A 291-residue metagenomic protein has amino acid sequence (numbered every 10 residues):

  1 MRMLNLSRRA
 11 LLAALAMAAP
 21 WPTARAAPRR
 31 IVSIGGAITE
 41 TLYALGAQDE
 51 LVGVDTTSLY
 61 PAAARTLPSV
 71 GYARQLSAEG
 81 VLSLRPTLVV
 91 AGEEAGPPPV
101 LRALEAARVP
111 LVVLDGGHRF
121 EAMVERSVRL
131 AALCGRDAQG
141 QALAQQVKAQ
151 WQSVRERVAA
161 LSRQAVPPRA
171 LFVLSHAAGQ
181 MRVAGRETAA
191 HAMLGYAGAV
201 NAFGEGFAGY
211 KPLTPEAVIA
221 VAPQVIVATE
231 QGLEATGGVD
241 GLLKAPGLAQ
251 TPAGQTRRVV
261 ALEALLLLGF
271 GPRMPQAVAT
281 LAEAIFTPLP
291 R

Functional and structural regions predicted by a protein language model:
R2-N5, A10-A26: N-terminal export signals
A27-R30, P99-A178, N201-G204, A208 (+1 more regions): Extracytoplasmic substrate-binding proteins
R29-V100, A202: A short, structured surface patch at a secondary-structure boundary
G35, E93-E94, G116, G206 (+2 more regions): Short secondary-structure boundary segments
E79-R85, L213-A222: Short helices/loops that flank or line small-molecule/ion binding pockets
R85-V89, A199, V221-I226: Alpha-to-beta junction loops
P97-A106, V225-L243: A ligand-binding cleft/hinge motif common to bilobed small-molecule-binding domains
A184-Y210, E230: His/Asp/Glu-enriched short active-site or ligand-binding loop at hydrolase and phosphoryl-transfer sites
